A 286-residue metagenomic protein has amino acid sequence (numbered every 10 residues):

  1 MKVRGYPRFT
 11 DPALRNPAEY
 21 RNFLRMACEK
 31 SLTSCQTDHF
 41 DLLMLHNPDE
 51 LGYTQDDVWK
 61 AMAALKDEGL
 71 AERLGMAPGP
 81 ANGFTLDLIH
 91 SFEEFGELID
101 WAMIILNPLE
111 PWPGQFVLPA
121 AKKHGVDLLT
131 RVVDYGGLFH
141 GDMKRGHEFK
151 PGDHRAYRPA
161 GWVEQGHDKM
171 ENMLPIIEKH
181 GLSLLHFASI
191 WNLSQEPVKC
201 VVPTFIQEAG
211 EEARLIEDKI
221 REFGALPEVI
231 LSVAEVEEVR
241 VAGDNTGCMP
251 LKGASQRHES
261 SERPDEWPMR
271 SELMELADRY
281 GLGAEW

Functional and structural regions predicted by a protein language model:
M1, K66-A71, Q195-V202: Conserved long hydrophobic alpha-helices within structured protein cores
K2, L43-H46, G75-A77, A102-I105 (+3 more regions): A cross-family glycoside hydrolase active-site/sugar-binding cleft signature
R4-Y6, E50, A81, L109 (+3 more regions): Short, solvent-exposed loop/turn segments at secondary-structure junctions
Y6-P108, F116: Glycine/proline-rich, positively charged, aromatic-decorated active-site loop/lid region on the catalytic face
T54, T85-L86, P113-G114, F139-H140 (+1 more regions): Short glycine-/acidic-enriched loop or helix-start segments at secondary-structure transitions that form or flank
D57-V58, P113, K169, L184: Residue-level preference for nonpolar/small residues embedded in alpha-helices
L106-Q115, K179-S183: Active-site glycine- and acidic-residue-rich loops that bind and position anionic ligands or nucleotide-like cofactors
P119-W286: Structured C-terminal cap/extension of enzyme domains
